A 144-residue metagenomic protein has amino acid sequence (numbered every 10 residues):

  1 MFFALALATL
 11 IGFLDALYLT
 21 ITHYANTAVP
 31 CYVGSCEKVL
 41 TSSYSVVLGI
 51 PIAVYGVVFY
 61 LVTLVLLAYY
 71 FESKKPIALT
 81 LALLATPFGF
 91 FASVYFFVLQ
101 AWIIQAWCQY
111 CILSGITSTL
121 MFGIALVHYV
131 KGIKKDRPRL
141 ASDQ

Functional and structural regions predicted by a protein language model:
M1-Q144: Membrane-interfacial helix-loop segments of redox and metal-homeostasis proteins, especially TM-loop-TM junctions
